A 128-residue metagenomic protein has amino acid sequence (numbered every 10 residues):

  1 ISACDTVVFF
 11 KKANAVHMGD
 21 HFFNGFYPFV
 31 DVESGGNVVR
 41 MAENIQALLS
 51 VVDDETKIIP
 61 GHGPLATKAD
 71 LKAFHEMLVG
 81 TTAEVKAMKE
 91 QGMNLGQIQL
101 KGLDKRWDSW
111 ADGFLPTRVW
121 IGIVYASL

Functional and structural regions predicted by a protein language model:
A3-G80, E84: Metallo-beta-lactamase
S50-E55, L65-L128: Accessory terminal helices/loops
